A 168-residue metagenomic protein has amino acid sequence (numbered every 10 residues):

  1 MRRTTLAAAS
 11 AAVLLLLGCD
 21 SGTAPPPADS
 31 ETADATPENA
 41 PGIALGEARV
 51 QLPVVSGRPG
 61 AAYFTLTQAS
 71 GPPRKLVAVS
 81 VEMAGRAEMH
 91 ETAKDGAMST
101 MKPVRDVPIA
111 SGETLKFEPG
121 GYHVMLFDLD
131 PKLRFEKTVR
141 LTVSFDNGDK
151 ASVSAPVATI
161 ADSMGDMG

Functional and structural regions predicted by a protein language model:
M1-A9: Bacterial N-terminal signal peptides that target proteins for export
A12: Short metal-coordination and nucleic-acid-contact micro-motifs, chiefly zinc-binding Cys/His arrays
L15-G18: C-terminal motif of bacterial Sec signal peptides marking the signal peptidase cleavage site
T23-G168: Compact, glycine-rich, soluble single-domain proteins
